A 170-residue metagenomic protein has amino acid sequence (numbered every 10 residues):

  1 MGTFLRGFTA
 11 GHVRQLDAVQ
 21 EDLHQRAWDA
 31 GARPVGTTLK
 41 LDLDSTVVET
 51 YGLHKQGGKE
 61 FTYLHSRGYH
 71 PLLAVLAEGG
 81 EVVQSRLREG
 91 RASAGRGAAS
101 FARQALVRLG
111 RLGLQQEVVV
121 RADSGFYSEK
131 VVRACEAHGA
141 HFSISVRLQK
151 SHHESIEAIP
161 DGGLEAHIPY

Functional and structural regions predicted by a protein language model:
M1, T37-V48, G80, E117-Y127 (+1 more regions): Short, conserved catalytic/metal-binding motifs centered on acidic residues
G2-L73: Active-site-proximal, Lys/Arg-enriched surface segment that forms a nucleic-acid-binding/basic interface patch
L16-A18, A77, R103-Q104: Short hydrophobic/aromatic-rich motifs at helix boundaries and adjacent loops
P34-T37, G68-Y69, A77-G79, L114-Q115 (+1 more regions): Short, well-ordered loop/turn elements at secondary-structure boundaries
E49, G79, L148-K150: Short loop/turn segments at secondary-structure transitions that flank enzyme active sites
E78-G90: Gly-rich Lys/Arg/Thr-decorated short loops/hinges at beta-loop-alpha junctions or inter-strand turns that position
L87-Y170: An internal, acidic/charged active-site-proximal segment that coordinates divalent cations and/or engages
